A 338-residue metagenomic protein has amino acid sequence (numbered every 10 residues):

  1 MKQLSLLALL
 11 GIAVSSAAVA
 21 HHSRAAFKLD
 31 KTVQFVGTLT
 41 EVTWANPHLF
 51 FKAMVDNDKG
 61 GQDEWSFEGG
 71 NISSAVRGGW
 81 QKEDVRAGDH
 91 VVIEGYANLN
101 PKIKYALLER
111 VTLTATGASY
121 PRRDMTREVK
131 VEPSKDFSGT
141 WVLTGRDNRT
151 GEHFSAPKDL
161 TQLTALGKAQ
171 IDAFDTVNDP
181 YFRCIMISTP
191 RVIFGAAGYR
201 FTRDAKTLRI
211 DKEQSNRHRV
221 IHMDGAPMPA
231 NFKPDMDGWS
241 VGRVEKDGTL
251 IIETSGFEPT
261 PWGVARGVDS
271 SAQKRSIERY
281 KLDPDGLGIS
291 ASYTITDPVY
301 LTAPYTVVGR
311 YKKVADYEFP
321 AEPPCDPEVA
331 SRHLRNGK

Functional and structural regions predicted by a protein language model:
S5-S16: Bacterial N-terminal signal peptides
G11-I12, A20, S73, G78: Preference for short coil/turn "hinge" residues that link or interrupt alpha-helices
A17-A25: Boundary at the C-terminal end of the N-terminal hydrophobic targeting segment
A25-K338: PEST-like low-complexity, intrinsically disordered acidic/proline/serine-rich tracts that flank trafficking/processing
